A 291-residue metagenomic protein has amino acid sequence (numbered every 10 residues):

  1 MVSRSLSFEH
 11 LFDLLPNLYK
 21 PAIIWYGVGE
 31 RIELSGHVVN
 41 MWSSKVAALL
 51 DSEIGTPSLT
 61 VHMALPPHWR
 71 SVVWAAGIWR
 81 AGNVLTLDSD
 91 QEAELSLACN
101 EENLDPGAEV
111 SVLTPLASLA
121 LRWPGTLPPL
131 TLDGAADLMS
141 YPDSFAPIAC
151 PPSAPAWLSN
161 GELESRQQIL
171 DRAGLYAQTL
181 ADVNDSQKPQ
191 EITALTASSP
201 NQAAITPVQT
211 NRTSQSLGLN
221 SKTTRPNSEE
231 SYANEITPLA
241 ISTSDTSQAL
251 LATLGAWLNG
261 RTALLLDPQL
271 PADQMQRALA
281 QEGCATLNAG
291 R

Functional and structural regions predicted by a protein language model:
M1-P21, E33, A47, D51 (+3 more regions): Extreme N-terminal leader/targeting regions
M1-Y19, N184-N234, G290-R291: Actinobacteria-biased recognition of intrinsically disordered, low-complexity terminal regions
V2-I23, M139-A156, L170-A173, A177: A short N-terminal helical cap/helix-turn-helix that marks the beginning of AMP-binding/adenylate-forming
I23-I54, A76, C150-Q187, L195 (+2 more regions): Conserved AMP-binding/adenylate-forming core of the ANL superfamily
V39, V61, I169, A173 (+3 more regions): Adenylate-forming
L49-V84, D88, A181-N201, P207 (+1 more regions): Conserved AMP-binding/adenylate-forming
V84-P106, L119-P128, Y176-V183, L270-R291: Conserved ATP-dependent adenylate/AMP-binding module captured primarily in the ANL superfamily
D105-P115, A120-P142, A146, A285: Preference for solvent-exposed, low-hydrophobicity sequence contexts
